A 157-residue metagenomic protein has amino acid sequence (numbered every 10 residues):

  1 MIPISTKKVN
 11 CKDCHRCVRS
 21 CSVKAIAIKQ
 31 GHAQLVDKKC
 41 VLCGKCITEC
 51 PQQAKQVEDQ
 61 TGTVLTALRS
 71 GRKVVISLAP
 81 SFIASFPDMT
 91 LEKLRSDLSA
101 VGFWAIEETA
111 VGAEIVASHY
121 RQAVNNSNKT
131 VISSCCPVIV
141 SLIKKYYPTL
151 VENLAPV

Functional and structural regions predicted by a protein language model:
I2-T6, K12-V41, K45-T61: Iron-sulfur cluster-binding cysteine motifs and their immediate structural context in ferredoxin-like electron-transfer
E58-V157: Iron-sulfur-associated redox domains of electron-transfer enzymes in respiratory and anaerobic energy metabolism
